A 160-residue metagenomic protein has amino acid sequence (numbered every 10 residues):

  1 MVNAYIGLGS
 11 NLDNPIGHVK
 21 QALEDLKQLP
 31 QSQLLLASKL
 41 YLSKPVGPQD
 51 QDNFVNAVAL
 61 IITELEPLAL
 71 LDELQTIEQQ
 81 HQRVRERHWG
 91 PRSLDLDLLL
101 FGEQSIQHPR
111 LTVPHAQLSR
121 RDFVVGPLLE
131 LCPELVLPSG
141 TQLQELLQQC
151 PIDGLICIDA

Functional and structural regions predicted by a protein language model:
M1-S32, A37-K44: N-terminal beta1-alpha1 ligand-phosphate binding loop
P45-F54, L65-D72, T76-A160: Flexible, gly/pro- and Lys/Arg-enriched active-site loops
I62: Glycine-rich and small/hydrophobic secondary-structure elements
